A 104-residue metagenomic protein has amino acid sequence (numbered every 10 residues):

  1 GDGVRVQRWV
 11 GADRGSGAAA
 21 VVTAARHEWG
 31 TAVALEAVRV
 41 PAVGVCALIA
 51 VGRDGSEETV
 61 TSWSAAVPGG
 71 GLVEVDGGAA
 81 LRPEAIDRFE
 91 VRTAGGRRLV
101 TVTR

Functional and structural regions predicted by a protein language model:
D2-R104: Folded interaction domains in cell-surface recognition and envelope-stress signaling
